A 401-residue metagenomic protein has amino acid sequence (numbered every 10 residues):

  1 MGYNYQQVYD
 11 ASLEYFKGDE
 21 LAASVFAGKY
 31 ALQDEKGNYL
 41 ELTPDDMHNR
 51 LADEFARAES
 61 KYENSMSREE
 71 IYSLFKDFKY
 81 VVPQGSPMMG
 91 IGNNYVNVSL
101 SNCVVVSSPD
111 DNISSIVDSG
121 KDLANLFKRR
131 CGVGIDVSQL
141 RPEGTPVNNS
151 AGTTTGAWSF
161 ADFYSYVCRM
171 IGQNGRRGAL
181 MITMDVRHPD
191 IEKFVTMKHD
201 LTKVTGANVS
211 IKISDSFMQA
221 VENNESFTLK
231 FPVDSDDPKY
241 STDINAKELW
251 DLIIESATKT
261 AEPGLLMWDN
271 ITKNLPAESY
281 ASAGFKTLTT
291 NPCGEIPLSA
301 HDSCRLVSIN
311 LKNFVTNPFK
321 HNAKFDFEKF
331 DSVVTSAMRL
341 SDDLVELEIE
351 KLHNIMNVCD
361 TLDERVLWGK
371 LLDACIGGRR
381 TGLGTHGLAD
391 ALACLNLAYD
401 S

Functional and structural regions predicted by a protein language model:
M1-S401: Extended catalytic cores of very large enzyme megasubunits
